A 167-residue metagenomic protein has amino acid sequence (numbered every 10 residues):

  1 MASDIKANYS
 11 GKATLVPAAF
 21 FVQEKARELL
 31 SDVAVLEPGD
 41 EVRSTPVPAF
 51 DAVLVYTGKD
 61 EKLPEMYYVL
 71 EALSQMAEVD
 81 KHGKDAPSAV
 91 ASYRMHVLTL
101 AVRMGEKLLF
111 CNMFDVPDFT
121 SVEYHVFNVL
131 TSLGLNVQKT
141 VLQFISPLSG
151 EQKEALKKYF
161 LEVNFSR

Functional and structural regions predicted by a protein language model:
M1-R167: Hydrophobic/aromatic-enriched cytosolic interaction surfaces used to assemble or bind macromolecules
